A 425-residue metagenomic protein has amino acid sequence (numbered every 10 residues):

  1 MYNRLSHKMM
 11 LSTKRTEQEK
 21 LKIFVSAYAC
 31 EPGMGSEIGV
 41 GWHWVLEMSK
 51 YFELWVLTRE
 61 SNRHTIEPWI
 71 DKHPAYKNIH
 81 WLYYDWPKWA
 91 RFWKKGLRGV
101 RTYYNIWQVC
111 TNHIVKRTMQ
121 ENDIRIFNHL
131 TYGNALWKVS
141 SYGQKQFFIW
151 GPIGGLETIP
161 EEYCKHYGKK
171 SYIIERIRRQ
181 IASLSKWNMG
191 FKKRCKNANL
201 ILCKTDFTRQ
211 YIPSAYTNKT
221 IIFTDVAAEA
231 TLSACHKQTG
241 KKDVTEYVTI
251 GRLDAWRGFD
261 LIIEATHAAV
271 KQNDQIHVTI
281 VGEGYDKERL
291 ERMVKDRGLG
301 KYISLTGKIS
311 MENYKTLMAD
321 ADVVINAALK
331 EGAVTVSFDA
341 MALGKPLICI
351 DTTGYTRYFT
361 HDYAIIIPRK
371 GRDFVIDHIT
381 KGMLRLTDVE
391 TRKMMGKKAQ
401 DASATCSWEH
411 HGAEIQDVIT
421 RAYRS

Functional and structural regions predicted by a protein language model:
F24, I153, T239-R257, I263-T266 (+1 more regions): Conserved donor-binding/catalytic core segment of Leloir-type glycosyltransferases
H43-L46, H113, L156, S171-L200: Membrane-proximal helix-turn-helix segments that form the acceptor-binding/catalytic region of lipid-linked
H80-W81, W150, Q180-C235: Donor nucleotide-sugar binding/catalytic pocket of nucleotide-sugar-dependent glycosyltransferases
R289-I309: Nucleotide-activated donor-binding/catalytic signature segment of Leloir-type glycosyltransferases, i.e., the conserved
V323, P346-C349, T353-T356: Short hydrophobic beta-strand element within catalytic cores of glycosyltransferases and related nucleotide-activated
L329: Aromatic "clamp/platform" in nucleotide-sugar-dependent glycosyltransferases that forms part of the donor/acceptor
T356-M383, E390: Change "using UDP/GDP/dTDP sugars" to "using nucleotide sugars
T391-T405, A413, D417: A short, well-ordered alpha-helix in the C-terminal region of glycosyltransferases
